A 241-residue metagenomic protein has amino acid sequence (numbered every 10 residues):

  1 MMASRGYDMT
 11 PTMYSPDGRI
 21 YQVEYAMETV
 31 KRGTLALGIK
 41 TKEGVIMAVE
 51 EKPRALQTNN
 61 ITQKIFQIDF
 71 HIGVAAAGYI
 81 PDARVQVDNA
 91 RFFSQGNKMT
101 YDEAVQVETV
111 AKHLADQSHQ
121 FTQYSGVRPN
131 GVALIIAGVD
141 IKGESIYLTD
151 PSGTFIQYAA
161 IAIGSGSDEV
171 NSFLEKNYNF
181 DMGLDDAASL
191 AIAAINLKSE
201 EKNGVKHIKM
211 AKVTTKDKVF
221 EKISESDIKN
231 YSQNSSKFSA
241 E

Functional and structural regions predicted by a protein language model:
M1-E241: Long, low-complexity N-terminal extensions
